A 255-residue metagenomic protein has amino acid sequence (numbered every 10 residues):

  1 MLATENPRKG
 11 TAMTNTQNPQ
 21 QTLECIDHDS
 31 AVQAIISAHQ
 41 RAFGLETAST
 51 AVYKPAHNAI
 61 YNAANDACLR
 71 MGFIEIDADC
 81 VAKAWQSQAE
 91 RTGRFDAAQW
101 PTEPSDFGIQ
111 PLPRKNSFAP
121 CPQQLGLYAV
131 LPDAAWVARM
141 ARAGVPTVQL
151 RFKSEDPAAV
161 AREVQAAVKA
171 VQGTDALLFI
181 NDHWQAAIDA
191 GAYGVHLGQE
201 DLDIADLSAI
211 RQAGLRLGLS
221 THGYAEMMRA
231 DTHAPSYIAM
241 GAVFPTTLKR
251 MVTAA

Functional and structural regions predicted by a protein language model:
K9-Y193, G214-L219, A230-P235: Conserved N-terminal beta1-alpha1 strand-loop-helix module at the mouth
Q185, L202-A205: Histidine- and aromatic-rich ligand-binding microenvironments
D189-L197, I204, G218-A255: Glycine/Thr-rich beta-alpha phosphate-binding loop at enzyme active sites
A209-Q212: Short, conserved loop/helix-junction motifs that constitute active-site signature segments in enzyme catalytic cores
